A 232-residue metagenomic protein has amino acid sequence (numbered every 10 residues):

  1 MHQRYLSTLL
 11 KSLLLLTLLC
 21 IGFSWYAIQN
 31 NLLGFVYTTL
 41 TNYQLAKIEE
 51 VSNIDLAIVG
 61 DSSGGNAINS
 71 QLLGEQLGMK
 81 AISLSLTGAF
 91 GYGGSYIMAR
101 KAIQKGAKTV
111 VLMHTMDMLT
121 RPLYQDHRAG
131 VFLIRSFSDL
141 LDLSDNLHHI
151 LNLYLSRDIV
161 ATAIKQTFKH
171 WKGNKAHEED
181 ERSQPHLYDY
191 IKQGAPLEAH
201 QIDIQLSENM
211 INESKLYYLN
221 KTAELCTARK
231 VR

Functional and structural regions predicted by a protein language model:
M1-S7: N-terminal Lys/Arg-rich, disordered targeting/topogenic segments
S7-I28: Hydrophobic membrane-insertion alpha-helices, especially the h-region of bacterial N-terminal signal peptides
I28-S52: Alpha-helical transmembrane signal-anchor/signal-peptide segments
L40-Q44, S95-K101, L216-T222: Alpha-helical scaffolding within the catalytic cores of extracellular/periplasmic polymer-degrading hydrolases
N53-I54, M79-K80, K105-T109, T227-R232: Loop/turn elements at helix/coil->beta-strand transitions in domains of secreted/extracellular proteins
L56-A57, Q76-K80, L197-L206: Acidic/histidine-rich, surface-exposed loop or edge segments in extracytoplasmic proteins
V59, S63-N146: Membrane-embedded segments
H127-V231: Secreted/periplasmic serine-hydrolase-like ester/acetyl group-modifying domain
